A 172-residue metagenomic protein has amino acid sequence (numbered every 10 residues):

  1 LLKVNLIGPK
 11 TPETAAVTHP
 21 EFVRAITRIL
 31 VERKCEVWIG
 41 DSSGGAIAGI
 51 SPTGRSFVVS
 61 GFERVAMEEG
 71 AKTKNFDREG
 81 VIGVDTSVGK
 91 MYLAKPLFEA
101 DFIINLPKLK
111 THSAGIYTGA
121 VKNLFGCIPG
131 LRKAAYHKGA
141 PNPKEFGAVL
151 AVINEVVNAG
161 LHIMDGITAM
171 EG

Functional and structural regions predicted by a protein language model:
L1-G172: N-terminal and secondary-structure boundary signal
